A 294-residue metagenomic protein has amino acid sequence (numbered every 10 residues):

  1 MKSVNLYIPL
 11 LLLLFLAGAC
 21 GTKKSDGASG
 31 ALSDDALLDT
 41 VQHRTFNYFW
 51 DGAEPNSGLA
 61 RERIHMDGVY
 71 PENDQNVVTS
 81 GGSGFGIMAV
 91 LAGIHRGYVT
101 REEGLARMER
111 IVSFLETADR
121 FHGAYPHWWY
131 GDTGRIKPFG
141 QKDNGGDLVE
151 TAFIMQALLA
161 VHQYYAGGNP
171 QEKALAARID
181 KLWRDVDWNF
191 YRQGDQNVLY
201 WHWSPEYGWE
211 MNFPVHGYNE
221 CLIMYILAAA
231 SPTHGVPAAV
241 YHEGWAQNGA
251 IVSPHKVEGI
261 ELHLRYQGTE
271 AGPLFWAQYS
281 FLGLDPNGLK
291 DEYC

Functional and structural regions predicted by a protein language model:
M1-I8: Bacterial N-terminal signal peptides that target proteins for export
L16-A19: C-terminal motif of bacterial Sec signal peptides marking the signal peptidase cleavage site
G21-K23: Bacterial signal peptide processing site
D26-V78, H122-A124, W128-W129, A229: Low-complexity, Ser/Thr/Pro/Gly-enriched N-terminal "stalk/linker" regions
D35-V41, G123-T151, G167-C294: Extended ligand-binding clefts on enzyme/binding-domain cores
D35-W50, I87, L105-E116, M155 (+1 more regions): Hydrophobic core segments within long, regular secondary-structure runs in both alpha- and beta-rich folds
Q75-G84, M88-N144: Membrane helical hairpin/interfacial module
G93-E102, V161-A177: Inter-helical turn/loop segments and adjacent helix faces that build the functional surface of alpha-helical bundle
